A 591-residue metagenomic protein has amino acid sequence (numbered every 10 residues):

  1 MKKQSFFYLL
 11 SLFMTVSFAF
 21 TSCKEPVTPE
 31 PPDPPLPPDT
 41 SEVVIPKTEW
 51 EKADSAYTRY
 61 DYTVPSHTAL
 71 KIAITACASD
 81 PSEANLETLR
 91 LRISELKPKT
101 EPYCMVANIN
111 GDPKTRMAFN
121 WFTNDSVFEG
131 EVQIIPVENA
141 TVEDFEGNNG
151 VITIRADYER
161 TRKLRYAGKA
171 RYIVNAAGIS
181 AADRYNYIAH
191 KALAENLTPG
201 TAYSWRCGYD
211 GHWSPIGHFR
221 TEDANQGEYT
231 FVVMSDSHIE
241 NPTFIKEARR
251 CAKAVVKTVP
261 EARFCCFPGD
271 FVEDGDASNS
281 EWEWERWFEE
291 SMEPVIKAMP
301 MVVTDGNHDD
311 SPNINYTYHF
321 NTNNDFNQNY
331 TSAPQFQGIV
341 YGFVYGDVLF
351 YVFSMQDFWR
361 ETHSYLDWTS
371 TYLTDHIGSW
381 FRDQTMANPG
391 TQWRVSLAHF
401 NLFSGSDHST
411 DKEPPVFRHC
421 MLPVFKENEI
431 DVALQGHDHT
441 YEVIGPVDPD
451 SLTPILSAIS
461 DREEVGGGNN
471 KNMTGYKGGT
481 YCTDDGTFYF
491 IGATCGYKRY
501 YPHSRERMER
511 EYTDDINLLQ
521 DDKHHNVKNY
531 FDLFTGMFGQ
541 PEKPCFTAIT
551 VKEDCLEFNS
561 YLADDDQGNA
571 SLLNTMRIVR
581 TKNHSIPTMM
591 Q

Functional and structural regions predicted by a protein language model:
M1-L10: Bacterial N-terminal signal peptides that target proteins for export
A19-S22: C-terminal motif of bacterial Sec signal peptides marking the signal peptidase cleavage site
K24-L96: Beta-rich interaction/scaffold domains
P65, I239-T243, S278-N279, Y365-Y372 (+1 more regions): Short, surface-exposed alpha-helical recognition segments that flank or form part of ligand/macromolecule-binding
S94-E131, P136-E146, G150-R165, A170-R171 (+5 more regions): Metal-dependent phosphoesterase/phosphodiesterase active-site architecture
K97-D305, D310-Q337, R382-M386, K412-N428 (+1 more regions): Divalent metal-dependent phosphoesterase catalytic cores across multiple superfamilies
